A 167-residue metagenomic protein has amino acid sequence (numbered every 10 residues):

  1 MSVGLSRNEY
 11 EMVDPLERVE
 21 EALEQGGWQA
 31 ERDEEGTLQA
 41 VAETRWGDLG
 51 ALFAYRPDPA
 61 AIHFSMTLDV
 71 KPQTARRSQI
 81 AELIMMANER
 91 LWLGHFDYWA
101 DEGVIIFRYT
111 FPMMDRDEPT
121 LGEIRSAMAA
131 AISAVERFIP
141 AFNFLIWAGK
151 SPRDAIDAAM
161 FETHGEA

Functional and structural regions predicted by a protein language model:
M1-E21: Terminal, regulation- and interaction-focused segments at domain boundaries
V3-G4, A42-T44, A75: Amphipathic alpha-helical hairpins
E9, V13, T74-S78, D117-R125: Ordered, soluble secondary-structure elements with a strong preference for glycine-centered loop motifs and nearby
E21, G26-L49, F53-F64, D69: Ser/Thr-rich, low-complexity intrinsically disordered terminal regions
T67-I106: Short, internal acidic amphipathic alpha-helical interface segments that mediate docking to partner proteins
H95, W99, F138-K150: Long, hydrophobic, amphipathic alpha-helical segments used as structural scaffolds
I106, F111-F142: Long, amphipathic alpha-helical coupling/dimerization segments that relay conformational signals between
N143-A167: Short, highly charged C-terminal tails/helix-capping segments
